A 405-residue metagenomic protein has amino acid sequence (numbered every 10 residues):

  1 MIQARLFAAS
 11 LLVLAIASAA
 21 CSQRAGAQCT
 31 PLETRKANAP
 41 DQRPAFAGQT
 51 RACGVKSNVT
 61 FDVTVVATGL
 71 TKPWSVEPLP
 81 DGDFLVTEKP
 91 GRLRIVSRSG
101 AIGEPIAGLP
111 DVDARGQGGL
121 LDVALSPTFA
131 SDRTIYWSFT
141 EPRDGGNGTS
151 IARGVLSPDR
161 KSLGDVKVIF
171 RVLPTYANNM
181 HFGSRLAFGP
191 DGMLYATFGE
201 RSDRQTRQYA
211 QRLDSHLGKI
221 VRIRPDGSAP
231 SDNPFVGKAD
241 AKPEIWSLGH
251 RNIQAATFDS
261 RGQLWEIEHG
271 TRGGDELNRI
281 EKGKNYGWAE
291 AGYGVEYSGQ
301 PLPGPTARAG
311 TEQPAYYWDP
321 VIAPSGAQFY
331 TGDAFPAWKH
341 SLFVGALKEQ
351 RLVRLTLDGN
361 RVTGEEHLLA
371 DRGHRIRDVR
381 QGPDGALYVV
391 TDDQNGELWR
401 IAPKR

Functional and structural regions predicted by a protein language model:
M1-A4: N-terminal secretory signal peptides that target proteins for export/translocation
A8-A19: Bacterial N-terminal signal peptides
C21-R204, A255-T257, Q263-G270, P320-D358 (+1 more regions): Acidic, Gly/Ser/Thr-rich repeat motifs that build Ca2+-stabilized beta-propeller blades
E104-G118, D165-F182, P225-W246, A289-D319 (+1 more regions): Surface-exposed loop and turn segments in beta-propeller and other repeat-based domains that flank or scaffold
S150-D159, A210-D226, I280-E281: Beta-propeller blade signature
I223-P225, R400-R405: Short beta-strand-to-coil "C-cap" segments at the C-terminal boundary of structured domains/repeats, marking
A241-E276: Repeat-solenoid scaffold signature
H250, V362-P383: Conserved blade-ending motifs and adjacent loop-strand segments that build the rim/top face of beta-propeller domains
